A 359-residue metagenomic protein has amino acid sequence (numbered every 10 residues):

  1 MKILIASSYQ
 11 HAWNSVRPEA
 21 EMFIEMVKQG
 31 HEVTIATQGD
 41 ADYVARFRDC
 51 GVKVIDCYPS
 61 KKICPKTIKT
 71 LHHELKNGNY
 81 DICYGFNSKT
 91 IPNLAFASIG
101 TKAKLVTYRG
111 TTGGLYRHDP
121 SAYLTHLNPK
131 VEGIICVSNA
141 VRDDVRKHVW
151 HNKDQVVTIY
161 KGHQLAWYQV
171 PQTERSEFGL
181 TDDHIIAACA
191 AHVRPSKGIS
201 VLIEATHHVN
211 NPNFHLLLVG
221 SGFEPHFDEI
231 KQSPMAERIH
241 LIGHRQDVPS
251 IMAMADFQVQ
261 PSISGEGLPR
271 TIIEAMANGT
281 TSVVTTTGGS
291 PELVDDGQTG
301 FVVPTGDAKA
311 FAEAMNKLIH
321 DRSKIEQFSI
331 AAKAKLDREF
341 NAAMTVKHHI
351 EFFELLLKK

Functional and structural regions predicted by a protein language model:
W13-I24, I185, C189-H208, E266 (+1 more regions): A conserved mid-protein helix/loop that constitutes part of the nucleotide-sugar donor-binding site
I35-A41, H163, A190, R194-S196 (+1 more regions): Glycosyltransferase donor-sugar binding loop
A36-T37, T281-V284, V294: Short hydrophobic beta-strand element within catalytic cores of glycosyltransferases and related nucleotide-activated
I55, K130-K147, H151-Q169: Donor nucleotide-sugar binding/catalytic pocket of nucleotide-sugar-dependent glycosyltransferases
G85-I91, R109: Short His-centered aromatic/hydrophobic patch
Y168-L180, S329, H348: A short helix/loop element that forms part of the nucleotide-sugar donor recognition site in Leloir-type
F227-R245: Nucleotide-activated donor-binding/catalytic signature segment of Leloir-type glycosyltransferases, i.e., the conserved
D295-G297, F301-A308, K317-S323: Conserved acidic donor-binding segment of nucleotide-sugar-dependent glycosyltransferases
